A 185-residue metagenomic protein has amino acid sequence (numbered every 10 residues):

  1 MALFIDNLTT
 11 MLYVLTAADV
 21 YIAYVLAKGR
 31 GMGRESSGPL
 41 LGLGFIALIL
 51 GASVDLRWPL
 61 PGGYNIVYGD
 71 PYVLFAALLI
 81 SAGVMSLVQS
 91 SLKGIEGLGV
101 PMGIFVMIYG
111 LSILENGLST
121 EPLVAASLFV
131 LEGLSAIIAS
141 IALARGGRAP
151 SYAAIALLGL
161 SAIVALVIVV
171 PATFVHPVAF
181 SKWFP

Functional and structural regions predicted by a protein language model:
M1-I5, L26-S36, V54-I66, V84-K93 (+1 more regions): Short juxtamembrane and helix-loop transition motifs at transmembrane-helix boundaries in membrane proteins
M1-L56, A149-Y152, A172-P185: N-terminal topogenic module of multi-pass integral membrane proteins
T10-Y24, G38-S53, D70-V84, I104-Y109 (+3 more regions): Hydrophobic cores of alpha-helical transmembrane segments in multi-pass integral membrane proteins
A27, G51-P59, G83-S90, G110-G117 (+2 more regions): Transmembrane helix-loop junctions and nearby membrane-interface residues
R30-G44, V88-F105, S119-S127, A144-I163: Cytoplasm-facing juxtamembrane segments at the starts of transmembrane helices in multi-pass membrane proteins
G62-L134: Membrane-proximal helix-loop-helix units in multi-pass membrane proteins
E115-P185: Terminal transmembrane helical module of multi-pass membrane proteins
